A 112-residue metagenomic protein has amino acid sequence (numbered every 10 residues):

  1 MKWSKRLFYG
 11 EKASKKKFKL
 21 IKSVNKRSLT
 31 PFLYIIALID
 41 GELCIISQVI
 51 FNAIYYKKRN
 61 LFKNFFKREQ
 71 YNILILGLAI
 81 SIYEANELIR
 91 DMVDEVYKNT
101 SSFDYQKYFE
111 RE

Functional and structural regions predicted by a protein language model:
M1-V24: Negatively charged, low-complexity tracts enriched in Asp/Glu with abundant Ser/Thr
S4, R27-I73: Short aromatic-glycine-(Arg/Gly/Cys) micro-motifs in beta-strand/loop hairpins
K5, K17, I45-N52, I89-E95 (+1 more regions): Short, solvent-exposed coil/turn linker segments
F8, L33, I54-Y55, V96 (+1 more regions): Intrinsically disordered, low-complexity N-terminal regions enriched in serine/proline/glycine with scattered basic
K22, F66-R68, E110: Hydrophobic alpha-helical segments, principally membrane-spanning helices and signal/leader peptides
Q70-R111: Short, compact, well-ordered microdomains
